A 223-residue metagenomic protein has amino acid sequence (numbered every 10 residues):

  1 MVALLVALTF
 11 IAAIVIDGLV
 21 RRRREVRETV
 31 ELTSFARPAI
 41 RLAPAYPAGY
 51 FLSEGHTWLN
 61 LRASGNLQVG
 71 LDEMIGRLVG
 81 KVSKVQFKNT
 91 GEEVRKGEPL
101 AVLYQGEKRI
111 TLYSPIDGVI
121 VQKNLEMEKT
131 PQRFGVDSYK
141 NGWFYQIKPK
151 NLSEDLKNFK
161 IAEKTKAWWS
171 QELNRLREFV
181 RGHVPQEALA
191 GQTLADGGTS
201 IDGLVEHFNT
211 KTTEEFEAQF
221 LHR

Functional and structural regions predicted by a protein language model:
M1-R223: Contiguous, well-folded functional domains in the mature portion of proteins
